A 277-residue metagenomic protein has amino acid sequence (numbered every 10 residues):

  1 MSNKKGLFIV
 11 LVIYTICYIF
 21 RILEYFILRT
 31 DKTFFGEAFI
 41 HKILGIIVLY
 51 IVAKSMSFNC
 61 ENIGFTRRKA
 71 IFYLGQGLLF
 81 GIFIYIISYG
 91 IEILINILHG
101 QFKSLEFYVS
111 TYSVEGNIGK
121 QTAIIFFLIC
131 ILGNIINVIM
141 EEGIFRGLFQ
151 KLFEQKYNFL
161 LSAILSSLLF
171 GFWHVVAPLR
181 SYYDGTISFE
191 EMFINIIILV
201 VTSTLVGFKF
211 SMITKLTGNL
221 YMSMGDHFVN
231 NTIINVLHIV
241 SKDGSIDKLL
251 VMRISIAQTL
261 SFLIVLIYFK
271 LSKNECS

Functional and structural regions predicted by a protein language model:
M1-V12: N-terminal membrane topogenic signal
T15, F39, L74, L78 (+11 more regions): Residue-level signature of the transmembrane alpha-helical core of multi-pass small-molecule transporters
T15-S57, F72-I82, L105-I129, M252-L260: Alpha-helical transmembrane segments in multi-pass membrane proteins
R21-D31, R180-D184, L237-D243: Juxtamembrane "helix-exit" motif on the non-cytosolic side of transmembrane helices
Y89-I97, A163-S181: Transmembrane alpha-helix/helix-exit interface in multi-pass inner-membrane proteins
E106-V114, I144, P178-M192: Membrane-interface interhelical connector segments
M140-L169, K215-N219: Membrane-interface helix/loop boundary segments of multi-pass membrane proteins
F228-S277: C-terminal membrane module of polytopic membrane proteins
